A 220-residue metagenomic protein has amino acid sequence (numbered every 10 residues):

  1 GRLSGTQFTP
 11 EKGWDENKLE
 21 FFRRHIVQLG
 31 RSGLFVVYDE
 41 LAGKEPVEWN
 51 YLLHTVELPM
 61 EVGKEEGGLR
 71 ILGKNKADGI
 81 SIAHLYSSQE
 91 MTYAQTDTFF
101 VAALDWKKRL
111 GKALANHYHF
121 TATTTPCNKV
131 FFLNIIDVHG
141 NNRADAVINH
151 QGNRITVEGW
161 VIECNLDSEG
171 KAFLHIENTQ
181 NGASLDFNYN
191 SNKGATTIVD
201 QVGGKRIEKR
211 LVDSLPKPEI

Functional and structural regions predicted by a protein language model:
G1-I220: CBM-like, beta-strand-rich accessory domains located in the C-terminal region of large, secreted polysaccharide-active
